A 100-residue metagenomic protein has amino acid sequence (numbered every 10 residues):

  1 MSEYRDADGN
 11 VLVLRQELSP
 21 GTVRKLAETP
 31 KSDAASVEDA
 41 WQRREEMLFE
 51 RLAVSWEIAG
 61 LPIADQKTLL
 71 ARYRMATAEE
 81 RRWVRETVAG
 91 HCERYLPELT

Functional and structural regions predicted by a protein language model:
M1-G9: Short acidic-hydrophobic surface loop/beta-edge motif
R15-T100: Short, surface-exposed, charged amphipathic helix/loop patches that serve as local interaction elements
